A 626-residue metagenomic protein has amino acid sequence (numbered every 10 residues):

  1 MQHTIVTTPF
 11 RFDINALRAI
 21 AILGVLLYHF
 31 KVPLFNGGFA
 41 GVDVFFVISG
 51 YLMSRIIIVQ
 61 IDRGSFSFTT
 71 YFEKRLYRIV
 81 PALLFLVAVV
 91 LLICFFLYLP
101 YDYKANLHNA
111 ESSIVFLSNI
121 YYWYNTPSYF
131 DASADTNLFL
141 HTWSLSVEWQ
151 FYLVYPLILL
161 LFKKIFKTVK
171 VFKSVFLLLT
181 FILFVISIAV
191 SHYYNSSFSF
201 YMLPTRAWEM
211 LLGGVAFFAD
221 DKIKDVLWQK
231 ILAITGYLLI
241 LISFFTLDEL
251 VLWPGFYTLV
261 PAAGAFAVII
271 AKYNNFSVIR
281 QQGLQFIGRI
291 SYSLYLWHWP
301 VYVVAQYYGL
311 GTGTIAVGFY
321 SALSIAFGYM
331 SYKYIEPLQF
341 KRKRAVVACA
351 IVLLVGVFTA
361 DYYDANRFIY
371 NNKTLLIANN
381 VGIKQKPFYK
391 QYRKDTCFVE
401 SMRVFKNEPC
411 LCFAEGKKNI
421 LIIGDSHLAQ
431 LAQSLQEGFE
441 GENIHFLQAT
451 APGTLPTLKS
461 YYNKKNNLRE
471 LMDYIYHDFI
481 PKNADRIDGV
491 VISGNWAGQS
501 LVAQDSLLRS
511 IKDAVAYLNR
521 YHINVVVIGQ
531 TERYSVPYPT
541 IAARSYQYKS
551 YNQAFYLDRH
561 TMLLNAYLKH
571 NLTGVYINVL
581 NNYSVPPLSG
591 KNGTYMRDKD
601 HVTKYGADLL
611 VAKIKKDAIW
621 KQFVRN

Functional and structural regions predicted by a protein language model:
Q2-K343, V352-L354, T594, R625: Membrane-interface helix/loop caps of multi-pass membrane proteins
E249, L310-I315, I325-A326, K333 (+1 more regions): Extracellular/periplasmic envelope-modification machinery, especially enzymes that add or remove acyl/ester groups on
